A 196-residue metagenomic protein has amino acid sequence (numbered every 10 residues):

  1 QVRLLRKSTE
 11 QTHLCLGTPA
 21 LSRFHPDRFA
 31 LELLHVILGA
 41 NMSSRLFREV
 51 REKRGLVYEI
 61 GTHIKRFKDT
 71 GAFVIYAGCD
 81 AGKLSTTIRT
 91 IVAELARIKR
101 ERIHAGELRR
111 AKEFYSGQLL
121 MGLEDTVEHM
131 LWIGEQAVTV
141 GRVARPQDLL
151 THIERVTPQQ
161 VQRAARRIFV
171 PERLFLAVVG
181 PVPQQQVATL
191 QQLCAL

Functional and structural regions predicted by a protein language model:
Q1-L4, P171-L196: Proteolytic maturation boundary segments
Q1-S44: His/Glu-based metal-binding/catalytic segments typifying zinc-dependent metallopeptidases
R6-T9, R66-F67, I168-F169: Solvent-exposed alpha-helices and their adjacent loops that cap or buttress functional pockets in soluble metabolic
C15-L21, R51-V156, P171-G180: M16 family metallopeptidases and their MPP-like homologs
P26, K83-T86, Q184-A188: Short, conserved charged micro-motifs
E32, V161, L176: Short, conserved catalytic/metal-binding micro-motifs enriched in Asp/Glu and His
V156-R167: A short, acidic, amphipathic alpha-helical segment used as a generic capping/interface helix at domain edges
